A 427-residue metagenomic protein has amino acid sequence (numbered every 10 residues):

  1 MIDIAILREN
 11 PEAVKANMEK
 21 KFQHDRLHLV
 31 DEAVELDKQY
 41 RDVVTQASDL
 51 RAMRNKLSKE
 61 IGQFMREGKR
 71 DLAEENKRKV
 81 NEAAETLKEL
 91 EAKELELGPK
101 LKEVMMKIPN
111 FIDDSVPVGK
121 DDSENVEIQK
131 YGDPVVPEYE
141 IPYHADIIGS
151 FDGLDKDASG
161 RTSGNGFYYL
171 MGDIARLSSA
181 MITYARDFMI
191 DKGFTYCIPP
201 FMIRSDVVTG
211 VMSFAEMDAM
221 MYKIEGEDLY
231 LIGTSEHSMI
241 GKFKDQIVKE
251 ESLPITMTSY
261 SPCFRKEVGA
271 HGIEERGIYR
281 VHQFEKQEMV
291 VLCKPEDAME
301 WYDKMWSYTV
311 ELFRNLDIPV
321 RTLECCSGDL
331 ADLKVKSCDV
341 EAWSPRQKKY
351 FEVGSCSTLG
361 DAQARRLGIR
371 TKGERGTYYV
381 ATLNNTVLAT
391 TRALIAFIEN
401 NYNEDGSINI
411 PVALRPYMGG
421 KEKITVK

Functional and structural regions predicted by a protein language model:
M1-P134, G149, G153: N-terminal alpha-helical targeting/anchoring segments
L27, K130-K427: TRNA-recognition modules of translation machinery and tRNA-sensing kinases, especially anticodon-binding
